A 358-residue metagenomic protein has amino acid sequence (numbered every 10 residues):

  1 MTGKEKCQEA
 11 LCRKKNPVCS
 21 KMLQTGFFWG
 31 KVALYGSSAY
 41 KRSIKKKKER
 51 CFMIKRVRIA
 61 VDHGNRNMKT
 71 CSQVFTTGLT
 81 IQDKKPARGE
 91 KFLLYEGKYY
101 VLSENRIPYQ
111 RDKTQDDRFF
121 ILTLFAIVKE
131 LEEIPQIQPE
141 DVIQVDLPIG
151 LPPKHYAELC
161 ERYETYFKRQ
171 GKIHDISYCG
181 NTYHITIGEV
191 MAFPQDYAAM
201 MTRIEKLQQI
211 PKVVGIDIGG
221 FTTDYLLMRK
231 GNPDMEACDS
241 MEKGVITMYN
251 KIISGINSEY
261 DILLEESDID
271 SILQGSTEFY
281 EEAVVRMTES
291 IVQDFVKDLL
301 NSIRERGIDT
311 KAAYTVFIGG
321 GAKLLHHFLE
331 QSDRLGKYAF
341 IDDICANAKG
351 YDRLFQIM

Functional and structural regions predicted by a protein language model:
K21, T25-V213, N232-T247, S267-M358: Nucleotide/phosphate-binding catalytic cleft detector across ATP-hydrolyzing and phosphate-transferring enzymes
D196, G219-D224: A short mid-domain helix/strand-loop element embedded in enzyme catalytic domains that forms or borders the active-site
I216: Phosphate-handling catalytic cores of nucleic-acid transaction enzymes
Y225-R229: PRPP/pyrophosphate-binding module of the type I phosphoribosyltransferase fold
Y260-I262: Short, basic interhelical loop/turn and adjoining N-cap of the next helix at nucleic-acid- or acidic-partner-contacting
